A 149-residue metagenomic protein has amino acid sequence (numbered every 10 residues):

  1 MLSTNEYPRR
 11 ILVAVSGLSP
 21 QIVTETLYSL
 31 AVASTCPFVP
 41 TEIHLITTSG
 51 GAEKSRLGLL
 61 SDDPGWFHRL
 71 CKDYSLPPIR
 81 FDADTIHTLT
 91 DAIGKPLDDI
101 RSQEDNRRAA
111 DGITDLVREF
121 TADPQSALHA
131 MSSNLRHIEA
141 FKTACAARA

Functional and structural regions predicted by a protein language model:
M1-R148: Long, low-complexity, Lys/Arg-enriched
